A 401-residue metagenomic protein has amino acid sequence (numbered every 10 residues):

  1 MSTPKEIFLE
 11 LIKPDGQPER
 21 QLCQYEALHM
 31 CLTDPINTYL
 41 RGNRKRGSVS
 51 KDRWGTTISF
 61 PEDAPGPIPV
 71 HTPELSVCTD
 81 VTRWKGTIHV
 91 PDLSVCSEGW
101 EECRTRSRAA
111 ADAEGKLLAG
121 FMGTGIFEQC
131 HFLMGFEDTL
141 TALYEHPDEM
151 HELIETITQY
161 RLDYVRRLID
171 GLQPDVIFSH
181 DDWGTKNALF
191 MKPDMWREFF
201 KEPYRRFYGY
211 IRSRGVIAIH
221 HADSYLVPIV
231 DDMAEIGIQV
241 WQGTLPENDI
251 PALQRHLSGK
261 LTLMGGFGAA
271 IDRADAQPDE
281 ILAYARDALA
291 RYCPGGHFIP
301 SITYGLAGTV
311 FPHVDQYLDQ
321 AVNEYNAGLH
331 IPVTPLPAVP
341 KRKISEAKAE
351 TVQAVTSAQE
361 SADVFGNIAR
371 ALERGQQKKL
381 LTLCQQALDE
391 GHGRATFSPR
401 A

Functional and structural regions predicted by a protein language model:
M1-E26, K51, F60, H89-A349 (+2 more regions): Active-site loop segments of alpha/beta catalytic cores
M30-C31, G135, E360: A conserved hydrophobic position in a structured secondary element of the catalytic/binding core that shapes
C31-R104, A110-A113: Helix-coil boundary/capping segments in enzymes
T38, K51, E62, T82 (+4 more regions): Compositionally biased, low-complexity repeat tracts
N43-K45, E74, H151, L189 (+2 more regions): Alpha-helical interaction segments
S48, E128, S258, I368 (+1 more regions): Exposed boundary/loop context
K343-L388, H392: Long, charge-rich amphipathic alpha-helical coiled-coil "stalk/tentacle" segments that mediate oligomerization
